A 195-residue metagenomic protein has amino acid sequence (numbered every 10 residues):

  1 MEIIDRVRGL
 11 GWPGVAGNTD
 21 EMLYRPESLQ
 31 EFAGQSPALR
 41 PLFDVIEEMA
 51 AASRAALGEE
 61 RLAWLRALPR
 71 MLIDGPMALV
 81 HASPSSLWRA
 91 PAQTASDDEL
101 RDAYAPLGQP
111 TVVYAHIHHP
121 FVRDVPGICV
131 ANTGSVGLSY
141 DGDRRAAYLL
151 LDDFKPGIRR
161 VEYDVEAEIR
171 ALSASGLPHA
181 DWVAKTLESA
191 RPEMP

Functional and structural regions predicted by a protein language model:
M1-A55: Core catalytic region of metal-dependent phosphoesterases/phosphodiesterases, especially metallo-beta-lactamase-like
P13-N18, V80, T111-H116, V130-G134: Active-site neighborhood of phospho(di)ester-bond hydrolases with catalytic His/Asp-centered motifs
T19-Y24, L87, T111-D124, L138-D143: Active-site environment of divalent metal-dependent phosphoester hydrolases
A33-F43, M77-L107: Active-site-proximal segments of metal-dependent phosphoesterases and phosphodiesterases across multiple
L42-P76: Metallo-beta-lactamase
I73-A78, V125-C129: Beta-strand-turn-beta hairpins that frame and shape the catalytic cleft of phosphate-ester-processing enzymes
T94-A131: Anionic-ligand binding region
R123-P195: Acidic, His/Gly-rich catalytic cores of divalent-metal-dependent hydrolytic chemistry
